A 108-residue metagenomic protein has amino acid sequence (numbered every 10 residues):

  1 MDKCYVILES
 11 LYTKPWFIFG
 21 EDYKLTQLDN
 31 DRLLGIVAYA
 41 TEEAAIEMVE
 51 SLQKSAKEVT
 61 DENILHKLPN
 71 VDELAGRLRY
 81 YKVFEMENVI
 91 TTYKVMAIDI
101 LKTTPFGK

Functional and structural regions predicted by a protein language model:
M1-L34: Short aromatic-glycine-(Arg/Gly/Cys) micro-motifs in beta-strand/loop hairpins
C4, G35-A38, A56, A97: Small side chains
Y5, E21, I36-Y39, R77 (+1 more regions): Intrinsically disordered, low-complexity regions
L8-L11, T41, V83, M96: Extended low-polarity, hydrophobic cluster-rich segments
E9, G20, L28, E43 (+2 more regions): Serine/threonine-rich, low-complexity intrinsically disordered segments
D22-E43, E47-M48, L52: A short, exposed loop/beta-hairpin motif centered on an aromatic-Gly-Thr core
I46-K108: Short, mixed-charge low-complexity intrinsically disordered segments
